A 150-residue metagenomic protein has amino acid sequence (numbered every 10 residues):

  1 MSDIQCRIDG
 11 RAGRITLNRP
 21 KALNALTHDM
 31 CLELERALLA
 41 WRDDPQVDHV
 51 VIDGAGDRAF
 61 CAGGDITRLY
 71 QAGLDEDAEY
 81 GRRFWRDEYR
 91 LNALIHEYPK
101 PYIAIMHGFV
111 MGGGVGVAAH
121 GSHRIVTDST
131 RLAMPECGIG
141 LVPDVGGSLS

Functional and structural regions predicted by a protein language model:
M1-D53, A93: Conserved CoA-thioester-binding segment of acyl-CoA-metabolizing enzymes
K21, D57-R58, L149: Glycine-centered loop/turn positions within well-structured domains that cap or flank conserved ligand/cofactor-binding
D53-G54, M106: Short beta-strand/turn micro-motifs composed of small residues that flank or help shape donor/cofactor-binding pockets
G54-R90, G140: Glycine- (often His-adjacent) and acidic-residue-rich active-site loop that binds/positions the CoA thioester
G64-L74, G121-T127, S148: A glycine- and small-aliphatic-rich helix-loop capping segment at beta-alpha/alpha-beta transitions that lines
I95-I139: Glycine-rich beta-to-alpha active-site loop
P143-S150: Active-site glycine-rich loop that binds ribose-phosphate moieties when present
